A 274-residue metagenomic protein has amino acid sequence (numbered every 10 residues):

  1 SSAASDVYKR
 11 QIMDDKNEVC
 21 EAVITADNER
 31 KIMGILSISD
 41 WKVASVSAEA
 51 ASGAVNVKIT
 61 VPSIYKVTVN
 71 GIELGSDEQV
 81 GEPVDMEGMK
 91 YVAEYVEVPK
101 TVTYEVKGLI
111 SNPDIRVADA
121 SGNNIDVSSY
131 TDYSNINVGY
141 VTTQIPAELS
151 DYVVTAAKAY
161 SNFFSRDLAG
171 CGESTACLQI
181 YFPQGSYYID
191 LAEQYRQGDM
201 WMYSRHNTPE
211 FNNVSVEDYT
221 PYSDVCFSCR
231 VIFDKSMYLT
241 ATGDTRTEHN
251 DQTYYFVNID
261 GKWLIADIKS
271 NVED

Functional and structural regions predicted by a protein language model:
S1, Q144-A176: Short, aromatic-enriched amphipathic alpha-helices that serve as compact interaction elements
A3-Y8: Short, small-residue-biased leader/transition segments that mark boundaries at the very start of proteins
D14-P99, E105-I145, D251-D274: Short beta-strand edge/turn micro-motifs at domain boundaries
A22-D27, Y104, V153-A157, V216: Generic hydrophobic, helix-prone segments enriched in Leu/Val/Ile
G170-D274: Hydrophilic extracytoplasmic domains
